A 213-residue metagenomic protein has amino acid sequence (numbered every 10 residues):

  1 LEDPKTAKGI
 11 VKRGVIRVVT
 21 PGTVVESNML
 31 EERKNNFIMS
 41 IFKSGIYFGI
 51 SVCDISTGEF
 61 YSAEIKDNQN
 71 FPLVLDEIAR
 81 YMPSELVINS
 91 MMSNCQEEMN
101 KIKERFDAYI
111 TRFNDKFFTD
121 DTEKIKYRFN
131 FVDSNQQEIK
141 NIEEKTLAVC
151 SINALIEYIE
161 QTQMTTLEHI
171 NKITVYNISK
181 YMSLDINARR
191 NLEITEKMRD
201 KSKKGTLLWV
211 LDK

Functional and structural regions predicted by a protein language model:
L1-K213: Charged catalytic and DNA/RNA-contacting regions of genome-maintenance and nucleic-acid-processing enzymes
